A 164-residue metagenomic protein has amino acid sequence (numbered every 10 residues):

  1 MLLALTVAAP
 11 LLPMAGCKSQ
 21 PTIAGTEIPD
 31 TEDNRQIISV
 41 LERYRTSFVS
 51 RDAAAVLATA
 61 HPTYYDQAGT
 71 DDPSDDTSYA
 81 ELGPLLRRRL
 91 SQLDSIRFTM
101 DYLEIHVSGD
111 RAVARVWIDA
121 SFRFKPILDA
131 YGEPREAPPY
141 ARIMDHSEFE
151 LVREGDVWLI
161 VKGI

Functional and structural regions predicted by a protein language model:
M1-C17: Sec-dependent bacterial lipoprotein signal peptides
C17-P62, D66, P138: Short, low-complexity N-terminal intrinsically disordered segments enriched in polar/charged residues
K18-T26, V113-R115, Y131-I164: Short beta-strand edge/turn micro-motifs at domain boundaries
V40, R97-T99, I143-D145: Residues that act as N-cap/strand-start positions at coil-to-secondary-structure junctions
T63-D76: A short gly/proline-enriched turn/hairpin at secondary-structure junctions
Y64, F122-F124, A141: Short, solvent-exposed loop/turn segments at secondary-structure junctions
E81-Y131: Surface-exposed, charged secondary-structure patches
